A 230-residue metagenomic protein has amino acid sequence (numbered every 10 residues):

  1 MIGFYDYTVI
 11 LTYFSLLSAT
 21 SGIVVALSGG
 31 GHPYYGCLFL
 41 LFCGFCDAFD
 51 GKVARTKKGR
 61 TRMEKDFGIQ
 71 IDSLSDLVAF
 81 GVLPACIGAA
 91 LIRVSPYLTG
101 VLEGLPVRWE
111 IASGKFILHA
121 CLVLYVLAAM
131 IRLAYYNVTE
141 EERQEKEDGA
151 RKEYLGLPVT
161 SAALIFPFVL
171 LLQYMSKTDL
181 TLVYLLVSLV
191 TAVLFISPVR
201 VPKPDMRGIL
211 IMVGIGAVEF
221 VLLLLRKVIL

Functional and structural regions predicted by a protein language model:
M1-G51, A79, L194-L230: Topogenic membrane-insertion module of multi-pass membrane proteins
M1-L16, R55-V78, I117, L133-S161 (+1 more regions): Interhelical loop and helix-boundary elements at the membrane-water interface of polytopic inner-membrane proteins
Y13, T56-L133, L170: Multi-pass membrane catalytic core of lipid/isoprenoid biosynthesis enzymes
Y13-I23, F45, L77-I87, V123-L133 (+3 more regions): Hydrophobic alpha-helical transmembrane segments of multipass integral membrane proteins
L16-V25, D50-V53, G100-P106, L127 (+2 more regions): Hydrophobic alpha-helical transmembrane segments
V25-S28, A89-T99, Y135-E142, S176 (+2 more regions): Juxtamembrane transmembrane-helix termini
L38-C46, K115-Y125, T178-L189: Structural signature of hydrophobic alpha-helical transmembrane segments
V138-L230: C-terminal membrane-associated helical module and adjoining short loops/tails
